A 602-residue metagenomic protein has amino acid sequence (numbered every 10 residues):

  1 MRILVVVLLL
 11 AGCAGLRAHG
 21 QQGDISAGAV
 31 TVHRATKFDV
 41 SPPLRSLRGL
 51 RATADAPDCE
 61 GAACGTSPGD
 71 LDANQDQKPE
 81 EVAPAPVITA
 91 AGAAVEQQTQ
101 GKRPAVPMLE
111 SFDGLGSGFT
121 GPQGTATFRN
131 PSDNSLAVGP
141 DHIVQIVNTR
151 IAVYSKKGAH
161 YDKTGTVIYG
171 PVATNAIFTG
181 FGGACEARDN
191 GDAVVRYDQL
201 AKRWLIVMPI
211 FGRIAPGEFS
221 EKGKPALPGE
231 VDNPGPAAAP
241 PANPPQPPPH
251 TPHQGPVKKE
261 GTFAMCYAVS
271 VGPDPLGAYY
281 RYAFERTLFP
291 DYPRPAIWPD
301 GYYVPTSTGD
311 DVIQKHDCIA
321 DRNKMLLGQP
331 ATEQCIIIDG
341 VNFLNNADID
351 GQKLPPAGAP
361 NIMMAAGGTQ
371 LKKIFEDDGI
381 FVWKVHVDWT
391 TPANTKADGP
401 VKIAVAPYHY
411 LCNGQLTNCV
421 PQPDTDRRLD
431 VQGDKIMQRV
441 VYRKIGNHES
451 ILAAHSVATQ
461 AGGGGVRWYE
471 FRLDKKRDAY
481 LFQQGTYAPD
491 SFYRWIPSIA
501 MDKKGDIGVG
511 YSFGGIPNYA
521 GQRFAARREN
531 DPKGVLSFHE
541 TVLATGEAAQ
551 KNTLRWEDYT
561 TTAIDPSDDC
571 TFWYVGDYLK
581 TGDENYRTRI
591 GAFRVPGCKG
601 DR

Functional and structural regions predicted by a protein language model:
L4-A14: Bacterial N-terminal signal peptides
L16-G20: Sec/Tat signal peptide C-region and signal peptidase I cleavage site
Q21-R602: C-terminal PAP-associated
